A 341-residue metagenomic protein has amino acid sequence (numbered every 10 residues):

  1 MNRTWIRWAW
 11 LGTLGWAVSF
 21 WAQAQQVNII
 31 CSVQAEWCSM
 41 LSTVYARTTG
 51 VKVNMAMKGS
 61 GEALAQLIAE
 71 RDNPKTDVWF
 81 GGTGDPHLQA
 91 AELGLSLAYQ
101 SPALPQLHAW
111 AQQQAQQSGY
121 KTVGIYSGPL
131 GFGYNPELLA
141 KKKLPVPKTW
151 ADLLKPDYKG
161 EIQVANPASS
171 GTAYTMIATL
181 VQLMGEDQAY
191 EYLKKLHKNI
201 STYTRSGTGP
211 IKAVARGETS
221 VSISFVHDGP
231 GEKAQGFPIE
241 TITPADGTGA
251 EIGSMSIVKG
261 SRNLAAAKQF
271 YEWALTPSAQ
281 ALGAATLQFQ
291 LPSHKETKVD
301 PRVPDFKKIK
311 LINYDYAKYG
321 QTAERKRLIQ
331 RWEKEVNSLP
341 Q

Functional and structural regions predicted by a protein language model:
M1-W10: Bacterial N-terminal signal peptides that target proteins for export
A17-A22: N-terminal signal peptide c-region/cleavage motif recognized by signal peptidases
Q25-Q89: Early extracytoplasmic/lumenal segment of secretory-pathway proteins
V33-S39, K75-E218: Extracytoplasmic ligand-binding site segments that recognize negatively charged/polar headgroups
D85-Q89, A215, S220-P238: A ligand-binding cleft/hinge motif common to bilobed small-molecule-binding domains
G128, Y192-H197, Y203-T204, Q235-K259 (+1 more regions): Periplasmic-binding protein-like
V258-Y316: Mature extracytoplasmic/periplasmic domains
Y314-Q341: Conserved C-terminal helix/tail region of periplasmic/extracytoplasmic solute-binding proteins
